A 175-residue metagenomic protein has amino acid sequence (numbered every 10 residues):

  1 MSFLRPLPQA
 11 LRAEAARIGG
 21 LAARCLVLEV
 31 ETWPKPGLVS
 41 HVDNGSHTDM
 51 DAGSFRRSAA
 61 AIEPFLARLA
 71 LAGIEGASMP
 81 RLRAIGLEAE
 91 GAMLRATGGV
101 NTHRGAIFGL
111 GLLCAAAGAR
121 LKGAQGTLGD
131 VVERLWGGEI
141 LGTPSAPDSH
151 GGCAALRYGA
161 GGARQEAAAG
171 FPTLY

Functional and structural regions predicted by a protein language model:
M1-E75, M79-P80, A117-Y175: Phosphate-rich cofactor/ligand-interacting catalytic cores and adjacent structured alpha/beta frameworks
P64-A115: Long, hydrophobic/aromatic-enriched structural stretches that serve as scaffold segments
